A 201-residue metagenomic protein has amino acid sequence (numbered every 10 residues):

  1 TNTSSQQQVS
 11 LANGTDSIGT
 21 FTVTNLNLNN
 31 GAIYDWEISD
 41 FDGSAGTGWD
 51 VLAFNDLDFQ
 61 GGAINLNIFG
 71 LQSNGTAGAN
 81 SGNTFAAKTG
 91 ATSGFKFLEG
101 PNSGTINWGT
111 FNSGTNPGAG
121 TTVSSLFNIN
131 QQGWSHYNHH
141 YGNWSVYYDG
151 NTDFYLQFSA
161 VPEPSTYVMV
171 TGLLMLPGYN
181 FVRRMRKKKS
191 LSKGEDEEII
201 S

Functional and structural regions predicted by a protein language model:
T1-F95: Extracellular beta-strand/loop-rich repeat segments of large surface/secreted proteins
S10, T24, S124, V161-P164 (+1 more regions): N-terminal non-cleavable signal-anchor helices
A12, A53, D58, E99 (+3 more regions): Compositionally biased amphipathic helical and low-complexity segments enriched in hydrophobic
T15, W49, Y148, T152 (+2 more regions): Intrinsic disorder/low-complexity signal
I33, Q60-P162, L174: Extracellular/surface-exposed low-complexity segments
E163-V182: A short, hydrophobic C-terminal helix/tail in secreted or cell-surface proteins
Y179-S201: C-terminal membrane-anchoring or membrane-association module
